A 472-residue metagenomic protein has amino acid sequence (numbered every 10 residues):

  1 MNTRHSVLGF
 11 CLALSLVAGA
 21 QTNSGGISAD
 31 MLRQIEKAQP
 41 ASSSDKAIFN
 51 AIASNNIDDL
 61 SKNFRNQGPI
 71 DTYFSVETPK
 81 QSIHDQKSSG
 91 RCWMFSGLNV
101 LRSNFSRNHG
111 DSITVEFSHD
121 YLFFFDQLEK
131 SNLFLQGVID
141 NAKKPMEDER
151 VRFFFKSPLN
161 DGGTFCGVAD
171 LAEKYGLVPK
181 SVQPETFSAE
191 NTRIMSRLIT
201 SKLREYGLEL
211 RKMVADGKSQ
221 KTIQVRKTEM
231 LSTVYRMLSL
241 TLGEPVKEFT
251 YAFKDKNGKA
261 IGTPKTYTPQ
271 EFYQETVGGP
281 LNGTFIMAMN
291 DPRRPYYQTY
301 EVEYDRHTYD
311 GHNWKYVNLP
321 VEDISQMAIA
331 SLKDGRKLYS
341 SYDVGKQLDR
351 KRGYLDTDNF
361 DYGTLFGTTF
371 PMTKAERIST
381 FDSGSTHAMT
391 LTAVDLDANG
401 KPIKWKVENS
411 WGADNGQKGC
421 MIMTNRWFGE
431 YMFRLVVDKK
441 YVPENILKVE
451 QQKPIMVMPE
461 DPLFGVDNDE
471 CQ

Functional and structural regions predicted by a protein language model:
M1-L8: Bacterial N-terminal signal peptides that target proteins for export
G9-V17: Bacterial N-terminal signal peptides
A18-T22: Boundary at the C-terminal end of the N-terminal hydrophobic targeting segment
N23, G217-Q472: Active-site signature of cysteine proteases
N23-S82: N-terminal regions that are enriched for targeting/export leaders and immediately downstream pro/stem segments
G68-N141: Post-signal peptide N-terminal segment of secreted/secretory-pathway proteins
T78-G90, F153-L159, D310-N318, M327-A328 (+1 more regions): Second-shell loop/turn segments in exported
H119-A252: Papain-like cysteine protease catalytic cores
